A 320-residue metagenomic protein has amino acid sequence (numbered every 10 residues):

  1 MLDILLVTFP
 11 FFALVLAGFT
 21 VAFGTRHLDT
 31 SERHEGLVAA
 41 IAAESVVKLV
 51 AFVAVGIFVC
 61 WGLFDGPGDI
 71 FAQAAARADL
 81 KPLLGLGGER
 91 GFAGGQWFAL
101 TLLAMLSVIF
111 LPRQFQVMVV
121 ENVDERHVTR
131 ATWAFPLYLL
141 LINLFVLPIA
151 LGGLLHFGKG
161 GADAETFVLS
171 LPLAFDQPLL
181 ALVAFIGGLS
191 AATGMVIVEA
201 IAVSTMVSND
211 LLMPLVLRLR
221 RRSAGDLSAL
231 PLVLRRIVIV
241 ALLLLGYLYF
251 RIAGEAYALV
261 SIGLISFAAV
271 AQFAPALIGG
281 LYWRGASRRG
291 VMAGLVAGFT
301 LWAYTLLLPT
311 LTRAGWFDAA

Functional and structural regions predicted by a protein language model:
M1-A320: Membrane-embedded helix-loop-helix hairpins and adjacent transmembrane boundary segments in multi-pass transporters
